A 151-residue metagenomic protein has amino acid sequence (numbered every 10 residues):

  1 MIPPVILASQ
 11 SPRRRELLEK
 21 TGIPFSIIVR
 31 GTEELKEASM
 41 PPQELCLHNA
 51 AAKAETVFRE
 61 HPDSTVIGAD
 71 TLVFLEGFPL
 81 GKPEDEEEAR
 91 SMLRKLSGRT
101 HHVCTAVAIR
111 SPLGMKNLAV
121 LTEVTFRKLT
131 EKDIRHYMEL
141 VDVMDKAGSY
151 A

Functional and structural regions predicted by a protein language model:
I2-I23: N-terminal beta1-alpha1 ligand-phosphate binding loop
I2-I6, M40-A151: Anionic-ligand binding patches
Q10, R30, P112: Cofactor-binding loop segments of dinucleotide-utilizing enzymes, especially the Rossmann-like FAD- and NAD(P)+-binding
E16-K20, E37-A38, R59-E60: Short loop/helix-cap segments at secondary-structure boundaries that form the rim of catalytic
L17, T21-G22, I28-V29, T65 (+1 more regions): Short, flexible segments with low predicted structural confidence
G22-S39, M115-L121: Short glycine-rich, Thr/Ser-proximal phosphate-binding strand/loop in the N-terminal lobe of ATP-dependent enzymes
